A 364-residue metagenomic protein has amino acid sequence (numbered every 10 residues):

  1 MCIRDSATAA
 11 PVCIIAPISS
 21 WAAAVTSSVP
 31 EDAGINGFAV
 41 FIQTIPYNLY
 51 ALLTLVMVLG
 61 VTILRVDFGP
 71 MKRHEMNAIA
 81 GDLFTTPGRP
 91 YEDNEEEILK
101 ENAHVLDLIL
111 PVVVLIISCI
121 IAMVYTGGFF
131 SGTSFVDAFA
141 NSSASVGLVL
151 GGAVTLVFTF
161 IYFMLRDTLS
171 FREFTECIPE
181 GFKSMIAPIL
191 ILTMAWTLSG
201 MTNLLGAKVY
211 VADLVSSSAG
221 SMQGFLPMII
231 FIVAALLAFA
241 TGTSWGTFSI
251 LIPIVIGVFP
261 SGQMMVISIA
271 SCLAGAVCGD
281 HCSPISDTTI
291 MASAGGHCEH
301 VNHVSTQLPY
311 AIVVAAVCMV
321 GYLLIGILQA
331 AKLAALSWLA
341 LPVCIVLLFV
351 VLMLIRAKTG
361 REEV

Functional and structural regions predicted by a protein language model:
M1-I3: Short, small-residue-biased leader/transition segments that mark boundaries at the very start of proteins
D5, L192-A195, S221-V266, C272-D280: Hydrophobic alpha-helical transmembrane segments of multi-pass integral membrane proteins, predominantly secondary
A16-N36, G246-G257, L273, P284-E299: Re-entrant/interfacial helical elements at transmembrane boundaries that shape and gate the permeation pathway
S27-G34, L64-D67, I120-T133, M164-F171 (+3 more regions): Transmembrane helix-loop junctions in multi-pass membrane proteins
A39-F41, T54-S142, A153-C177, G295 (+3 more regions): Long, contiguous bundles of hydrophobic transmembrane helices that form the permeation core of multi-pass
V40-Q43, E173-S184, Y210-G220, I290 (+2 more regions): Short amphipathic alpha-helical coupling elements at transmembrane boundaries
T44-V61, S143-L156, M265-D280: Alpha-helical transmembrane segments
N102-V112, I117, N141-A207, G224-L236 (+1 more regions): Core transmembrane alpha-helical segments of multi-pass membrane transporters/permeases
